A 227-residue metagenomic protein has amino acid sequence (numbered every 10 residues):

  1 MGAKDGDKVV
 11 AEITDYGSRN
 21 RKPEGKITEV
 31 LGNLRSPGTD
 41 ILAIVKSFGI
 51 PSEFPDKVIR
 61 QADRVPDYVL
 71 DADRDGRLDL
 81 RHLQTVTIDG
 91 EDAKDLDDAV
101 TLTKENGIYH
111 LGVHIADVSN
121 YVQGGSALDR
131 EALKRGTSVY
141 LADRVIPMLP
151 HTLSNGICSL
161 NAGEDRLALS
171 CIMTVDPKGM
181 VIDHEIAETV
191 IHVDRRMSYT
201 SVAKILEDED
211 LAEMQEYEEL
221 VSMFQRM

Functional and structural regions predicted by a protein language model:
M1-G112, S119-E164, A203: Charge-lined substrate channels and their catalytic hotspots, especially those that engage the 3′ end of RNA
H114-A116, A187: Secondary-structure transition/turn motif
V139-M227: Conserved catalytic alpha/beta cores of large enzymes that bind or transform nucleotide phosphates and polynucleotides
